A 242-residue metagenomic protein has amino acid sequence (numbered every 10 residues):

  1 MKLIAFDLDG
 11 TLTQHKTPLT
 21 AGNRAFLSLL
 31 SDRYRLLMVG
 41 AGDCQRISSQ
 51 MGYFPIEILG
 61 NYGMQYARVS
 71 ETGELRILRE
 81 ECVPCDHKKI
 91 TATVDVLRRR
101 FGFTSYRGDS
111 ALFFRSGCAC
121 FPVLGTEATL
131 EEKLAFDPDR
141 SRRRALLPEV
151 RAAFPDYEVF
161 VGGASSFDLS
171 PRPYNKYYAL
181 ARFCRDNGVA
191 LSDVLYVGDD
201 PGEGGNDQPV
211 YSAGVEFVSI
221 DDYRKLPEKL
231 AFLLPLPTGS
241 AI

Functional and structural regions predicted by a protein language model:
M1-F6, G22-A25, L29, G239-I242: Non-catalytic pre-domain segments flanking phosphatase-related domains
K2-T17, L180, D207: Asp-based phosphoryl-transfer active-site loop
L3-A5, E57, L195: Hydrophobic "anchor" residues on beta-strands that sit immediately upstream of conserved functional sites
L8, K16-P18, L195-G202: Conserved cytosolic headpiece of P-type ATPases
T17-D109: Active-site phosphate-binding/coordination module
R100, S105-L195, E203-N206, A213: Conserved acidic, metal-coordinating active-site core of Asp-based, Mg2+-dependent phosphoryl-transfer enzymes
N187-L191, G204-I242: Asp-based, Mg2+/Mn2+-dependent phosphohydrolase catalytic module
